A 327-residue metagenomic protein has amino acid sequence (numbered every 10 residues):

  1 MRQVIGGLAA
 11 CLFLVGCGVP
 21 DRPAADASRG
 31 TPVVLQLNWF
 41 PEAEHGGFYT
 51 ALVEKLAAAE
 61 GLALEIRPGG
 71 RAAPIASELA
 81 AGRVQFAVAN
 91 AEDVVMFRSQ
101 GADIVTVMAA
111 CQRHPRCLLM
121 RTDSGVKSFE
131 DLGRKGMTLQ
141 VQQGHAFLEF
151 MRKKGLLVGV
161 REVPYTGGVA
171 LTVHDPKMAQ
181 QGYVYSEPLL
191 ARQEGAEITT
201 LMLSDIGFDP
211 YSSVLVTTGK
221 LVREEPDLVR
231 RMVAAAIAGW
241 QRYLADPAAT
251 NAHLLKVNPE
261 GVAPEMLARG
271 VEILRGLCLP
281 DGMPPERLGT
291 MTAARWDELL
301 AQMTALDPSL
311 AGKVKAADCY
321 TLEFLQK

Functional and structural regions predicted by a protein language model:
R2-L8: Sec-dependent signal peptide recognition, specifically the positively charged N-region followed immediately by
L14-G16: C-terminal motif of bacterial Sec signal peptides marking the signal peptidase cleavage site
G18-D21: Bacterial signal peptide processing site
P23-Y165, V169-G182: Short, glycine-/small- and polar/acidic-enriched structural segments that line small-molecule recognition paths
T50, R116-V126, Y211-L228, P284: A bilobed periplasmic-binding-protein/Venus flytrap-type ligand-binding module shared by bacterial periplasmic
E92-D93, G167-V262: Pocket-lining segment of extracytoplasmic ligand-binding domains
R223-P308: Secondary-structure end/capping motifs
W296-K327: Conserved C-terminal helix/tail region of periplasmic/extracytoplasmic solute-binding proteins
